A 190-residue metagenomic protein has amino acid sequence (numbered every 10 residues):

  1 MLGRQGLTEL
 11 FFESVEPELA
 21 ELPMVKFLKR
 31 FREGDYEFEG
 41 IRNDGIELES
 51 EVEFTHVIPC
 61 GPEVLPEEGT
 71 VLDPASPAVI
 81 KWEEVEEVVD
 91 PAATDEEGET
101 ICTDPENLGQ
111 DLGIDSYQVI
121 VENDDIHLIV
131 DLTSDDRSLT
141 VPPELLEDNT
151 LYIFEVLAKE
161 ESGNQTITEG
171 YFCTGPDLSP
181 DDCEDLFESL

Functional and structural regions predicted by a protein language model:
M1-L19, D124-D131: Extended, solvent-exposed segments with strong compositional bias
F11-F38: Ligand-binding face of N-terminal immunoglobulin V-set domains in extracellular IgSF glycoproteins
P23, I126-L128, S134-P142: Short S/T/G- and acidic-enriched coil/turn segments that sit immediately N-terminal to beta-strands in beta-sandwich
F31, E37-G45, P143-T168: Beta-strand-rich modules
D44-E51, K159-S189: Extracellular fibronectin type III
I46-E63: Proline/serine/threonine-rich low-complexity linkers at boundaries of modular beta-sandwich domains
L72-D111, V141: Conserved aromatic anchor
D115-V119: Short beta-strand elements bearing conserved aromatic residues within extracellular beta-rich modules
